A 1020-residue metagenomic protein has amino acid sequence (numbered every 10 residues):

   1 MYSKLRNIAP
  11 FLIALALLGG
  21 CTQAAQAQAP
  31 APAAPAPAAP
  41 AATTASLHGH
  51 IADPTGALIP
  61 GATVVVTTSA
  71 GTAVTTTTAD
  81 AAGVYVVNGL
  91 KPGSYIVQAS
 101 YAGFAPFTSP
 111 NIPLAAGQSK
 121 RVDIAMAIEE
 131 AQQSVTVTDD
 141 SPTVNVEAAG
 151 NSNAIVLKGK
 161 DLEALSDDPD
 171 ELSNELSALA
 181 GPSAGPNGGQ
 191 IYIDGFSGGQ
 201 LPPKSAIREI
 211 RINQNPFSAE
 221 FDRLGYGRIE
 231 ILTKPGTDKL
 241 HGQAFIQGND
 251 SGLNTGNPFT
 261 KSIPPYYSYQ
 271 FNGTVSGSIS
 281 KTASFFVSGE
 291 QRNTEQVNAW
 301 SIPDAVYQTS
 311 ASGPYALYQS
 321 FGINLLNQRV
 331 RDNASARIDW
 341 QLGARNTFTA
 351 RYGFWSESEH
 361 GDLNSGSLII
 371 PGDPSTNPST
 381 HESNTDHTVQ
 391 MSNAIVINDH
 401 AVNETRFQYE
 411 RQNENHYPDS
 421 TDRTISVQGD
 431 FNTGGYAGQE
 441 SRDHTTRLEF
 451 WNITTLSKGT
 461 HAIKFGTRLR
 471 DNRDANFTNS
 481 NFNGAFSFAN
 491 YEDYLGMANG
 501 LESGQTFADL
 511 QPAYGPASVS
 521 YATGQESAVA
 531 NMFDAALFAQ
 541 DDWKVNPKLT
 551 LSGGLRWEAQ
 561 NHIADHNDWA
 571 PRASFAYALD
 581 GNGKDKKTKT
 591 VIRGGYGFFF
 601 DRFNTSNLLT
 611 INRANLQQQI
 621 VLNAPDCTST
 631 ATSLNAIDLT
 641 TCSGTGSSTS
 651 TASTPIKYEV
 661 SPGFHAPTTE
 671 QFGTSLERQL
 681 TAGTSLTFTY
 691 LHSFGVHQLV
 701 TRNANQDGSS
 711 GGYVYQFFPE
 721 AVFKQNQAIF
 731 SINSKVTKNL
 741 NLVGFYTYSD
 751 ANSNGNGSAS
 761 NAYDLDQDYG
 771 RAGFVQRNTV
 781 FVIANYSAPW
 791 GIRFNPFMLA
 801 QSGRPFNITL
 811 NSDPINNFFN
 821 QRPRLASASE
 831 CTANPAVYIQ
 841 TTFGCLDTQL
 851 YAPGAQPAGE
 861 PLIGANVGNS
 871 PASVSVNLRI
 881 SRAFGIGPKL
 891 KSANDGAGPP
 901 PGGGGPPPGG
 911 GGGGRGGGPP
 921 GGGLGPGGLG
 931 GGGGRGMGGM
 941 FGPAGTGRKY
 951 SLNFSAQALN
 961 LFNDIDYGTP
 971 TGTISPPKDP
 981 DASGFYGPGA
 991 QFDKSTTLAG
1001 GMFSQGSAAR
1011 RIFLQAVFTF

Functional and structural regions predicted by a protein language model:
Y2-L5, P10-G150, Q200-P203: Periplasm-facing N-terminal accessory domains of Gram-negative outer-membrane beta-barrel systems
A105-P235, H241, G248-T260, S268-N272 (+6 more regions): Periplasmic N-terminal accessory/gating domains of Gram-negative outer-membrane beta-barrel systems
D139, A244-D250, V287-Q291, A350-F354 (+10 more regions): Transmembrane beta-barrel strands of outer-membrane/channel proteins
T143, Q243-T376, R411, N415-D419: Periplasmic-side early beta-strands and strand-to-turn transitions of outer-membrane beta-barrels
G225-G227, Y269-G273, D332-A336, T385-M391 (+13 more regions): Hydrophobic, lipid-facing positions within transmembrane beta-strands of outer-membrane proteins
P258-K261, S320-N324, P374-S379, T388 (+12 more regions): Extracellular loop and loop/strand-boundary signature of outer-membrane beta-barrel proteins
G313, V330, Q341-A536, N705-Y713: Replace "related TpsB outer-membrane translocases also match" with "some related outer-membrane beta-barrels such as
K548, H562, D585, S653-P655 (+2 more regions): Short, solvent-exposed micro-motifs at the edges of structured domains
